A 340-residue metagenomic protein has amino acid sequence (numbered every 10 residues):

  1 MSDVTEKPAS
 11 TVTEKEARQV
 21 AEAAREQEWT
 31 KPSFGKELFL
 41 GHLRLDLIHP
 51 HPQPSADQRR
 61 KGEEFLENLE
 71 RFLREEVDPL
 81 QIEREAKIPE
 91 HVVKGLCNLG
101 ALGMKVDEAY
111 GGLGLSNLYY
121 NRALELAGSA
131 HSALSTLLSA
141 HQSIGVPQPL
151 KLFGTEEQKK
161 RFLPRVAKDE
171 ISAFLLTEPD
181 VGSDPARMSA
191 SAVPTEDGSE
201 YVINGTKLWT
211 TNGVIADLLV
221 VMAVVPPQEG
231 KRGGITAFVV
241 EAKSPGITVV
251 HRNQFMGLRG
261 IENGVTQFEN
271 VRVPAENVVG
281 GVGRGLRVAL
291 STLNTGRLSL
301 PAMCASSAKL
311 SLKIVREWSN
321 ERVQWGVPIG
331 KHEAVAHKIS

Functional and structural regions predicted by a protein language model:
M1-H141, Q148-A167, I171-S172, S183 (+1 more regions): Amphipathic, small/basic residue-rich leader segments at the start of a protein or domain
L115-N117, D184-A186, N212-D217, K231-G234 (+2 more regions): Short glycine/proline-enriched turns and hinge-like loops at secondary-structure junctions
A123-G128, M222-V224, V240-P245, E269-V273: Short Ser/Thr-interspersed hydrophobic loop/turn segments at strand-loop and sheet-helix junctions that line or gate
H131-Q148, V166-P179, T206-L219, I261-G264: FAD-binding core of FAD-dependent oxidoreductases, characterized by glycine-rich FAD pyrophosphate-binding loops
F162, T177, R187-M188, T206-L208 (+1 more regions): Short beta-alpha junctions and helix-cap segments that line functional grooves
A190-P194: A structural signal for short hydrophobic beta-strand segments in well-ordered beta-sheet cores
S199-E200, N204-V249: A short core secondary-structure module
T248-S340: Glycine-rich beta->alpha junctions and the first turn(s) of the following alpha-helix
